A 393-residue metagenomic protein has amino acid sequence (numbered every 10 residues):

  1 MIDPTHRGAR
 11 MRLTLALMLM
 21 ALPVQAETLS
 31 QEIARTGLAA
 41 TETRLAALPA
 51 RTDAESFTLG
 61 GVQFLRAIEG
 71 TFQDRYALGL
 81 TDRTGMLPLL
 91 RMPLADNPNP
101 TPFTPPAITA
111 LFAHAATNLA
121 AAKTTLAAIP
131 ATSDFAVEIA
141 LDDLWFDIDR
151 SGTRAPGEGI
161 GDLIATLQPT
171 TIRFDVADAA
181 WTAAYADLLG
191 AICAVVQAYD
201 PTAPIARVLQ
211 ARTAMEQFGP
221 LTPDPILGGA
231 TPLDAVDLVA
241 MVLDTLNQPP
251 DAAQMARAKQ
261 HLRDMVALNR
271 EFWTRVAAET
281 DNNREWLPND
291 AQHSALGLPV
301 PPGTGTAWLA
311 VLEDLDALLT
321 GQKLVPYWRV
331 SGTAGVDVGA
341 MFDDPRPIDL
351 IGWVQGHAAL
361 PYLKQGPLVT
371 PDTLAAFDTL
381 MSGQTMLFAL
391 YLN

Functional and structural regions predicted by a protein language model:
M1-A9: N-terminal secretory signal peptides that target proteins for export/translocation
R10-L17: Sec-dependent signal peptide recognition, specifically the positively charged N-region followed immediately by
A21-P23: N-terminal signal peptide c-region/cleavage motif recognized by signal peptidases
T28-E42, F64-P367, D372: Short coil/linker segments at helix-helix boundaries
R51-D53: Short helix-capping/linker turns of helical repeat alpha-solenoids
L363-N393: Hydrophobic, glycine-enriched assembly/anchoring segments
